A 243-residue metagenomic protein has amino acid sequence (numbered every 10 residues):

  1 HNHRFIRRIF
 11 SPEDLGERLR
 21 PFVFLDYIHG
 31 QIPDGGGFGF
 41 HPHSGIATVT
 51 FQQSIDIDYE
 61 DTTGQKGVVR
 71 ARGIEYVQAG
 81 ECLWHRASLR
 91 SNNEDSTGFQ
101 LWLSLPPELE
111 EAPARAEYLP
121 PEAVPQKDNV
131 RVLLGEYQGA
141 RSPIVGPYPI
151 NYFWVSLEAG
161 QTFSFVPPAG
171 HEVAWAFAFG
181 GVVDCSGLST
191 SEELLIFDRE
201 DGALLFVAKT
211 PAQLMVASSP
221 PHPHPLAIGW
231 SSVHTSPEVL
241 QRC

Functional and structural regions predicted by a protein language model:
H1-C243: Jelly-roll (double-stranded beta-helix
